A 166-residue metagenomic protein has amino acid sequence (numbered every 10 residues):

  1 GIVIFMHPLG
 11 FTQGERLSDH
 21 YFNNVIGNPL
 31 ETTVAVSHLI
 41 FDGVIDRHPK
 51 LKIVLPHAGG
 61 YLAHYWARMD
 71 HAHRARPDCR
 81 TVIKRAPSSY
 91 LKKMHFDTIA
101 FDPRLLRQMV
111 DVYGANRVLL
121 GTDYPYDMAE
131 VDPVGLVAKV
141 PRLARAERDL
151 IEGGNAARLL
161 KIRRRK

Functional and structural regions predicted by a protein language model:
G1-L119: Catalytic pocket-lining loop regions of alpha/beta-barrel enzymes, especially the amidohydrolase/enolase/GH5 lineages
G27, E31, Y124, R142: Charge-dense, low-complexity intrinsically disordered segments
D42, L51, Y61, F96 (+2 more regions): Mid-to-C-terminal alpha-helical segments outside catalytic/metal-binding sites
